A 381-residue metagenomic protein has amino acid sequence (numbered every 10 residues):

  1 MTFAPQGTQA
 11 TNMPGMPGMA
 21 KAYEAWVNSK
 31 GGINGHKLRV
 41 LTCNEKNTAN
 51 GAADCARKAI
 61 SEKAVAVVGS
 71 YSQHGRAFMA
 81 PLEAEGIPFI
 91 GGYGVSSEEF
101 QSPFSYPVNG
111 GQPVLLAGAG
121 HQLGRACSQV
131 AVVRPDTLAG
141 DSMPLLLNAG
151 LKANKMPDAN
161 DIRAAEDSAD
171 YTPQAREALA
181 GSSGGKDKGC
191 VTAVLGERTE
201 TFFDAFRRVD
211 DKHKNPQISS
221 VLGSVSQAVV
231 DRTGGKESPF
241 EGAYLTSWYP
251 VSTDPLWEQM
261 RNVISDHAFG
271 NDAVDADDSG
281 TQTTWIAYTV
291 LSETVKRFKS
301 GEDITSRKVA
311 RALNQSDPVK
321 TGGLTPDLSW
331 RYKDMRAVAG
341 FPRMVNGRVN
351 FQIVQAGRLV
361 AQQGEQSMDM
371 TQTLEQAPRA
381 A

Functional and structural regions predicted by a protein language model:
M1-K21, C43-N50, S72, P135-D141 (+1 more regions): Extracytoplasmic "Venus flytrap"
T11-G18, K30-E99, V108, A164-Y171 (+1 more regions): Beta-alpha junction/loop-to-helix N-cap segments that form part of ligand/metal-binding clefts
N12-K30, L115, L138-P157, V290-E293: Short, solvent-exposed amphipathic alpha-helices that sit in or adjacent to ligand/effector-binding or catalytic
G35-R39, S61-A66, A84-P88, S102-F104 (+5 more regions): Loop/turn elements at helix/coil->beta-strand transitions in domains of secreted/extracellular proteins
A59-S72, I90-G92, V130-R134, G184-R198 (+3 more regions): Periplasmic-binding protein-like
P103-V209, P255: Extracellular/periplasmic Venus flytrap/periplasmic-binding protein
F206-I286: Extracellular/periplasmic periplasmic-binding protein-like sensory domains
N271-T281, S292-A361: Segments of small-molecule ligand-sensing domains
